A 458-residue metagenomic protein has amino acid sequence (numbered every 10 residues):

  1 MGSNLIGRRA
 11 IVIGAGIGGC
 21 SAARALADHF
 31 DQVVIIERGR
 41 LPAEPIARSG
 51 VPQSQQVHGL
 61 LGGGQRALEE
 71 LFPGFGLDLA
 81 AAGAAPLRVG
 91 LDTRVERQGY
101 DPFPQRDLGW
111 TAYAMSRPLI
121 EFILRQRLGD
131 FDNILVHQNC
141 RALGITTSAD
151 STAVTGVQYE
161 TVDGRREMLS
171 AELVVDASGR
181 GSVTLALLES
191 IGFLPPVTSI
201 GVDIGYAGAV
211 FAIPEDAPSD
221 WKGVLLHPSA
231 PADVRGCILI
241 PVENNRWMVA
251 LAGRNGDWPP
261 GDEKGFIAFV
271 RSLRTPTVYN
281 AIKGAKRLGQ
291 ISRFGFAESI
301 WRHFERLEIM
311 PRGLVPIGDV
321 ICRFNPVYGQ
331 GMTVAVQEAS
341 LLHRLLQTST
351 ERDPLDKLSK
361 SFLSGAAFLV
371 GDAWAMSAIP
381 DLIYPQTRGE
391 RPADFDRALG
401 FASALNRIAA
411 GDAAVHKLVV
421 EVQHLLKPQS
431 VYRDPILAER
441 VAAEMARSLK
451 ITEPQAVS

Functional and structural regions predicted by a protein language model:
M1-R8, G164: A short, basic/flexible loop-to-alpha-helix module at the beginning of a structural domain
L5-E37: N-terminal Rossmann-like FAD-binding beta1-loop-alpha1 element of flavoenzymes
A25, P45-V95: N-terminal FAD cofactor-binding segment of flavoenzymes
G59-L60, D107-Q126, A177, V183 (+2 more regions): Short beta-strand to alpha-helix junction loop
R97-R117, V154, L251-R254: Helix-loop-beta segment of a Rossmann-like dinucleotide-binding subdomain
A114, N245, D257-L369: FAD/FMN-dependent oxidoreductases across multiple families
D130-T275: Predominantly flavin-linked oxidoreductase catalytic cores and closely associated redox partners
H343-S458: C-terminal helical "tail/cap" subdomain of flavin- and related membrane-associated enzymes
